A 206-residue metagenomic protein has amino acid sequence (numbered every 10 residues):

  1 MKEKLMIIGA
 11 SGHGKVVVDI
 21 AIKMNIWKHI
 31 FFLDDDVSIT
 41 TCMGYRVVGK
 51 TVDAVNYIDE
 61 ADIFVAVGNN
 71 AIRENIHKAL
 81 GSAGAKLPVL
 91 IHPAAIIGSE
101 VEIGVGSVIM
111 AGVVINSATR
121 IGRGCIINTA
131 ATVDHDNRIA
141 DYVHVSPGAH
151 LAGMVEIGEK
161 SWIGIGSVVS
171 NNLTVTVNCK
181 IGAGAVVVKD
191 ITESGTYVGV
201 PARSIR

Functional and structural regions predicted by a protein language model:
E3-D19: Glycine-rich adenosine-cofactor-binding loop
K4, K28-I30, D62, K86-L87: Residues at the starts of beta-strands that form the adenosine-phosphate
H13, S38, R203: Conserved Rossmann-like nucleotide-cofactor binding loop
V18-I20, N75-A79, I121, E193: Short amphipathic alpha-helical segments
M24-T41: NAD(P)-binding Rossmann-fold cofactor-contacting core
S38-I96: Phosphate-bearing ligand-interacting subdomains that bind or position ATP/ADP/UDP/GDP/NAD(P) or nucleotide-linked
V89-I205: Structural signal for interior beta-strand "rungs" in well-ordered beta-sheet cores of soluble enzyme domains
